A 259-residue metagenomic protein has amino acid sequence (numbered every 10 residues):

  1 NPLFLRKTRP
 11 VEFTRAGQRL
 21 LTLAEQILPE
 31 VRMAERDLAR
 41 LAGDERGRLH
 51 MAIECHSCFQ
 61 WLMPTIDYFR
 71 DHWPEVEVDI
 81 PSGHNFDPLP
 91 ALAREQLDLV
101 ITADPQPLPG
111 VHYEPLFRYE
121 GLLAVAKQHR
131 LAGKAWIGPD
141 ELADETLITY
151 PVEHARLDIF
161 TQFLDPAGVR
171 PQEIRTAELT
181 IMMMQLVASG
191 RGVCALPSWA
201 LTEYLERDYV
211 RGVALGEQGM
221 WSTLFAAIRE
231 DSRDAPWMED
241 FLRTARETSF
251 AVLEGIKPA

Functional and structural regions predicted by a protein language model:
N1-F13: A short LG(V/I)-centered, amphipathic sequence patch enriched for acidic residue(s) preceding the LG motif
T14-G17, M51, A91-A93, L142 (+2 more regions): Hydrophobic residues within well-ordered alpha-helices
L20-A42: Alpha-helical linker/hinge and terminal dimerization helices associated with HTH transcriptional regulators
R46-P109, T176-L179: Central regulatory/effector-binding core of bacterial HTH transcription factors
W61, R211-G255: A late-sequence structural motif
H84-L97, T102-A103, E153-V213: Hydrophobic hinge/microswitch elements
L108-Y119, K134, E141, I181-D231: Beta-alpha-beta core module
A132, T146-A167, S198, D234-R243 (+1 more regions): Secondary-structure junction motif
